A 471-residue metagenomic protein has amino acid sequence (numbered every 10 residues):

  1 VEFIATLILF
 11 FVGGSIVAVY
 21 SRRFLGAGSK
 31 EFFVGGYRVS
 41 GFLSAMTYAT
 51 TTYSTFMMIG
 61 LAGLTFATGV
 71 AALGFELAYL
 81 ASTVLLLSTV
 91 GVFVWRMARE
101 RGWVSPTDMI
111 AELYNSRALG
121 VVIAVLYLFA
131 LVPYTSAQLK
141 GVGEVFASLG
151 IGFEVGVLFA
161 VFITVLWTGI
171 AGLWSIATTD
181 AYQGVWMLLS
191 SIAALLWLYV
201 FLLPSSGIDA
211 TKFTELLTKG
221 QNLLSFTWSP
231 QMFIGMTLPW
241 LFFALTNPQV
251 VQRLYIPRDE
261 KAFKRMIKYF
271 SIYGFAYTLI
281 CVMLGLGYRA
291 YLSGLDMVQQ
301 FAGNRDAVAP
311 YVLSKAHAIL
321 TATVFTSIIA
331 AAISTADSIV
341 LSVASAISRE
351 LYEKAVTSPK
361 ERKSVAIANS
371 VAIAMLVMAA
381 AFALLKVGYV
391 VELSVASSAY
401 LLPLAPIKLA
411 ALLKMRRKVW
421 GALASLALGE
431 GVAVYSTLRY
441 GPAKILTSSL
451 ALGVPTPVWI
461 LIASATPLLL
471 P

Functional and structural regions predicted by a protein language model:
V1-P471: Membrane-embedded helix-loop-helix hairpins and adjacent transmembrane boundary segments in multi-pass transporters
